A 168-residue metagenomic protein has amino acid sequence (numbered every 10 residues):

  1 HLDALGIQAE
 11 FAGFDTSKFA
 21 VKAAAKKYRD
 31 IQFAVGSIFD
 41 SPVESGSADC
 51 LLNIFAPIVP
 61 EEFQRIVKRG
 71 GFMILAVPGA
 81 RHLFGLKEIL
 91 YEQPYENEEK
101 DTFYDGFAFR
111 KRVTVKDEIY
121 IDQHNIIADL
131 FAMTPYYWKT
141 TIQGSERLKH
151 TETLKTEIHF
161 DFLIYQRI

Functional and structural regions predicted by a protein language model:
H1-S41: Class I SAM-dependent methyltransferase SAM/SAH-binding core
K22-A23, V43-G46, L83-L90: Short, charged, surface-exposed secondary-structure boundary motifs
F39-L51: A short acidic, Gly/Pro-enriched loop at the edge of an enzyme's catalytic core that lines a small-molecule cofactor
D49, I54, A76: Residues lining the SAM
F55-R69: A short, conserved alpha-helix within the catalytic core of class I
G70-L83: Conserved beta-strand signature within the Rossmann-like core of class I S-adenosyl-L-methionine
K87-R110: Conserved Class I S-adenosyl-L-methionine
V115-I168: Conserved Class I S-adenosyl-L-methionine
